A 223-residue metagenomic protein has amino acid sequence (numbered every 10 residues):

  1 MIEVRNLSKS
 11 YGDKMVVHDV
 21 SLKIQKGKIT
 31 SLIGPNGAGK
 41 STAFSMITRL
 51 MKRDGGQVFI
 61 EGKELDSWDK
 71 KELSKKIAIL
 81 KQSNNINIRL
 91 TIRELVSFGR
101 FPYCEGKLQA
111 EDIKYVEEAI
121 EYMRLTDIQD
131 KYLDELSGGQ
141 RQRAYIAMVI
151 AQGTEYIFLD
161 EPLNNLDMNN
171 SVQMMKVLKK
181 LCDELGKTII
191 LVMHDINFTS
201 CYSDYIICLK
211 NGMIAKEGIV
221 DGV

Functional and structural regions predicted by a protein language model:
I33-P35: The feature captures the beta-strand-to-loop junction immediately N-terminal to the Walker
T48: Helix-to-loop junction immediately C-terminal to a conserved catalytic motif
G56-E64, L73: Conserved ABC transporter NBD signature motif
Y132-L136, Q140: Conserved ABC ATPase signature
I157-E161: Catalytic Walker B motif of ABC-type/P-loop ATPase nucleotide-binding domains
M193-H194: H-loop/switch region of ABC-family ATPase nucleotide-binding domains
